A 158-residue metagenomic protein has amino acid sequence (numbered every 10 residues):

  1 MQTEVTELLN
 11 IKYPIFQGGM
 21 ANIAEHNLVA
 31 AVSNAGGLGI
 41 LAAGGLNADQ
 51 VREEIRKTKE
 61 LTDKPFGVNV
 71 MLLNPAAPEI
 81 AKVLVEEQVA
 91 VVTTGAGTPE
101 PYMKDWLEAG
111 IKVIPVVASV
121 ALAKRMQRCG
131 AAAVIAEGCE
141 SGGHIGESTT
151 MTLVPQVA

Functional and structural regions predicted by a protein language model:
M1-A158: Active-site entrance/lid segments in N-terminal catalytic domains of soluble metabolic enzymes
